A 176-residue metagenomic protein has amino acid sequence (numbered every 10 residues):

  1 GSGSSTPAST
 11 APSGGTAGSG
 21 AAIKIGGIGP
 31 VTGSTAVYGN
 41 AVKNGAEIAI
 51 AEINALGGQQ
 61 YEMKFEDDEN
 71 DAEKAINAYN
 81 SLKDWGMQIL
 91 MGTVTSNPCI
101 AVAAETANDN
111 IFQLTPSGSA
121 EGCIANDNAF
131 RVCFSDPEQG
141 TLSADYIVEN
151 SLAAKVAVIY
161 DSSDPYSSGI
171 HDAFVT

Functional and structural regions predicted by a protein language model:
G3-G27, A55-Q60, V148-K155: Immediate post-signal peptide segment of exported/extracytoplasmic ligand-binding proteins
P7, A11, T16, V37-V42 (+1 more regions): Beta-alpha junction/loop-to-helix N-cap segments that form part of ligand/metal-binding clefts
S19, G26-G45, E66-A72, V94-T95 (+1 more regions): Extracytoplasmic "Venus flytrap"
Y38-N54, K74, Q113, Q139-S143 (+1 more regions): Short, solvent-exposed amphipathic alpha-helices that sit in or adjacent to ligand/effector-binding or catalytic
A49-E52, S81, D145-N150: A generic secondary-structure signal
N126: Active-site segment of extracytoplasmic enzymes that catalyze sulfate/phosphate-ester chemistry
A129-T176: An alpha-beta-alpha
